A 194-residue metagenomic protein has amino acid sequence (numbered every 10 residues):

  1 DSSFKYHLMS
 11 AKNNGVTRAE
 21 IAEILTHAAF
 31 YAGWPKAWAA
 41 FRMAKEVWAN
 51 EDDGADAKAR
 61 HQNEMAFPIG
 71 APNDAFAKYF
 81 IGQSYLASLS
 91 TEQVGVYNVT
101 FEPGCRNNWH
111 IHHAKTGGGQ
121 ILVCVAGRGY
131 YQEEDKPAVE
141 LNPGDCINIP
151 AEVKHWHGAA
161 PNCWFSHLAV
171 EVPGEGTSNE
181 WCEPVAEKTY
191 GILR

Functional and structural regions predicted by a protein language model:
D1-R60: Hydrophobic alpha-helical segments
H7, H110-A114, H155-H157: Histidine-centered divalent metal-coordination motifs
A57-Y97, N108, S178-R194: A short, N-terminal "cap"/entry segment at the start of jelly-roll beta-barrel domains of the cupin/DSBH fold
E92-V94, E102-R106, R128-G129, E175: Short, charged/polar surface micro-motifs in flexible loops or helix N-caps
Y97-T116: Conserved short histidine dyad/triad with adjacent acidic residue
F101-G104, L141-N162: Conserved metal-binding segment of the jelly-roll/cupin
R106, T116-P143, V153: A short beta-strand-loop-beta hairpin characteristic of the jelly-roll/cupin
N162-W181: A short hydrophobic beta-strand segment most commonly corresponding to one strand of the jelly-roll/cupin
